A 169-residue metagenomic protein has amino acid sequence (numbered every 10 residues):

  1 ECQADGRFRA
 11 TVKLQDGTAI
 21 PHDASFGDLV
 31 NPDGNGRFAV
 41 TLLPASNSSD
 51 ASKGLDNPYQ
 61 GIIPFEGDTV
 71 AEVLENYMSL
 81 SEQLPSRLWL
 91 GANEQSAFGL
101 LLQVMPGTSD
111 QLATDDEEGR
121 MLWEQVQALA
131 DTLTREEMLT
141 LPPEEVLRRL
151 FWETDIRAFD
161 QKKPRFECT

Functional and structural regions predicted by a protein language model:
E1-D160: Interaction interfaces in information-processing and related assembly proteins
P164-E167: The −1 position to Zn-ligating cysteines in a subset of zinc-ribbon hairpins
